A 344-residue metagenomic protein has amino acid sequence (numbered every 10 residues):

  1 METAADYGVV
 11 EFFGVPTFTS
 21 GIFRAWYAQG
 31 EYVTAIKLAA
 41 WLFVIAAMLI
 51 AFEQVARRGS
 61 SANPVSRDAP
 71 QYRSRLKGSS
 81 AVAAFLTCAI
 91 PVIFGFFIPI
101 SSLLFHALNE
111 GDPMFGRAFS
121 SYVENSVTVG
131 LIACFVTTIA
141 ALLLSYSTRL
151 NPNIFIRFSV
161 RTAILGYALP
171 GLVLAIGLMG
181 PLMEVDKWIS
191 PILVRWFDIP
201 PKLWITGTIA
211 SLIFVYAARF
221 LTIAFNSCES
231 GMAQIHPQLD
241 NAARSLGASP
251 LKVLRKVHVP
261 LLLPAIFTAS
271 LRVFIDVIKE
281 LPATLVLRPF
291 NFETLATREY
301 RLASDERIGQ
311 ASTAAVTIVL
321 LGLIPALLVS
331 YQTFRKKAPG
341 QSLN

Functional and structural regions predicted by a protein language model:
M1-A5, L86-I93, L165, V215-A218 (+4 more regions): Transmembrane alpha-helices
A4-A47, K77-A81, A107-R117, I278 (+1 more regions): Interhelical loop and adjacent transmembrane-helix boundary motif in polytopic membrane transport permeases
V10-P16, A69-S74, N109, G116-S120 (+5 more regions): Membrane-interfacial helix termini and adjacent extracytoplasmic/periplasmic loops of multi-pass transporters
G21-T34, Q71-A84, I100-V136, N151-I156 (+2 more regions): Periplasmic/extracellular loop-to-transmembrane helix junction in inner-membrane transport proteins
I36-L76, S147-T148, P152-F155, E229-D240 (+3 more regions): C-terminal transmembrane helix and the adjacent membrane-cytosol boundary/short C-terminal tail of inner/organellar
L42-A56, R117-L150, F155-F158, T162: Transmembrane alpha-helix signature in integral membrane proteins
L76-S79, P152-V160, S211, F225 (+2 more regions): Amphipathic cytosolic juxtamembrane alpha-helices at the membrane-cytosol interface of multi-pass membrane transporters
K77-T87, L143-L182, D240, L254 (+1 more regions): Cytoplasmic-entry segments and transmembrane alpha-helices of multi-pass inner-membrane transporters
